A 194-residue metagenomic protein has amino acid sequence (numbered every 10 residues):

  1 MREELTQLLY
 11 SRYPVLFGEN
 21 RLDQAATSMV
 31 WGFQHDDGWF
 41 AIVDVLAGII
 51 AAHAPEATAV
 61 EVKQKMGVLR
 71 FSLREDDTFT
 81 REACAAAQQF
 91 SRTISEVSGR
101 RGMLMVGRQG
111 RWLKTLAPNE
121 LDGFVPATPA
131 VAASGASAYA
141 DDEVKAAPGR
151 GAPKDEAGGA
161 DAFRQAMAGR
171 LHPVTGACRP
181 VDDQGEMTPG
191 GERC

Functional and structural regions predicted by a protein language model:
M1-R81, A86, Q165: Long, charged N-terminal interaction/targeting segments
K63, C84-T93, R108-R111: Short, flexible, mixed-charge glycine/proline-rich loop motifs that serve as phosphate/nucleic-acid-contacting
A83, G99-R100: A domain-level signal for the structural core that forms small-molecule/cofactor-binding pockets and catalytic centers
S95-S98, A117: Short cysteine-rich clusters marking metal-coordination/redox-active sites
G102-V106, D122-V125: Short functional micro-motifs and their immediate structural scaffolds
G110-G123: Cysteine-rich micro-motifs
D122-G135: Short metal-binding segments enriched for Cys and/or His
V144-G151, D155-C194: Long, low-complexity, intrinsically disordered segments
